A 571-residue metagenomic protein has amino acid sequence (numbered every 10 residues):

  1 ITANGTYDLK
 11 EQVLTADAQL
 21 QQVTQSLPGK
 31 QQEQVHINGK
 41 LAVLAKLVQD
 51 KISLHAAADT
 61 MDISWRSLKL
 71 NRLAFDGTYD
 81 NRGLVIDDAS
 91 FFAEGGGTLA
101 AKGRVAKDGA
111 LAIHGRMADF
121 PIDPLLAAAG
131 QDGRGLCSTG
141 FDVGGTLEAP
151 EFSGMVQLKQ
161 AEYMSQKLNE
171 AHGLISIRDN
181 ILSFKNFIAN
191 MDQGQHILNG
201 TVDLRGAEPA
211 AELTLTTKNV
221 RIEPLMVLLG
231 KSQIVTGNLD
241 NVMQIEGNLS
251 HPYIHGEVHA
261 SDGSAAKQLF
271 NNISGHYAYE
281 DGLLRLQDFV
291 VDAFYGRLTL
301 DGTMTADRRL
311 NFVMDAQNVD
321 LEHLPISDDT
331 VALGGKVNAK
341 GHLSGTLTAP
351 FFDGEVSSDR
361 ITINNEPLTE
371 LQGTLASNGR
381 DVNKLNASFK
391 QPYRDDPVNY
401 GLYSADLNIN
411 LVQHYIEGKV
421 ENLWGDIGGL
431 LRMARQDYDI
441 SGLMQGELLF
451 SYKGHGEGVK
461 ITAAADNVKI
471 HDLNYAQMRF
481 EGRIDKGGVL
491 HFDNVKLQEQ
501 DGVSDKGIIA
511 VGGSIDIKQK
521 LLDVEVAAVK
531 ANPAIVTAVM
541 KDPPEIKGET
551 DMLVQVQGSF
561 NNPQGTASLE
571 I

Functional and structural regions predicted by a protein language model:
I1-I571: Interface amphipathic segments
